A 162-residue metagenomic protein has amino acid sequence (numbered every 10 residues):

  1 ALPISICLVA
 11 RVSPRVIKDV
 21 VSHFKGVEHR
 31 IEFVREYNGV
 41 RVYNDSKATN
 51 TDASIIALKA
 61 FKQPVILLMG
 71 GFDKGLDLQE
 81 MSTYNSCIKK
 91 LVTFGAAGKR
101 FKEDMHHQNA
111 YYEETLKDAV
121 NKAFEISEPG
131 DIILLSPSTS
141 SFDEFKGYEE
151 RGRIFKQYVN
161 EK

Functional and structural regions predicted by a protein language model:
A1-I88, F101: Nucleotide phosphate-binding/pyrophosphate-handling subdomain across enzymes that bind or process nucleotide phosphates
R41, S141-F145: A short acidic, helix-capping loop that chelates divalent metal ions and anchors anionic groups
D77-D131: C-terminal helical cap/extension that packs against the catalytic core of soluble nucleotide-cofactor enzymes
L134-S138: Short beta-strands and strand-loop turn motifs
D143, I154-K162: Phosphate-binding loop of NTP-binding sites
